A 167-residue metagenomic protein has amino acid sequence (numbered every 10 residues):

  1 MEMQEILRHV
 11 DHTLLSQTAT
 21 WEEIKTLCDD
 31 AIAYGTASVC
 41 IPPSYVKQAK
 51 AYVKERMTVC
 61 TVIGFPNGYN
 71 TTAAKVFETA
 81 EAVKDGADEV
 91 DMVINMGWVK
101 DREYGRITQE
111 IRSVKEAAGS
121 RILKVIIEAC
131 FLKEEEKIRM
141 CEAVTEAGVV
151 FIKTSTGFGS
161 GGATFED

Functional and structural regions predicted by a protein language model:
M1-Y34, S38, S44-D167: Alpha/beta enzyme core
